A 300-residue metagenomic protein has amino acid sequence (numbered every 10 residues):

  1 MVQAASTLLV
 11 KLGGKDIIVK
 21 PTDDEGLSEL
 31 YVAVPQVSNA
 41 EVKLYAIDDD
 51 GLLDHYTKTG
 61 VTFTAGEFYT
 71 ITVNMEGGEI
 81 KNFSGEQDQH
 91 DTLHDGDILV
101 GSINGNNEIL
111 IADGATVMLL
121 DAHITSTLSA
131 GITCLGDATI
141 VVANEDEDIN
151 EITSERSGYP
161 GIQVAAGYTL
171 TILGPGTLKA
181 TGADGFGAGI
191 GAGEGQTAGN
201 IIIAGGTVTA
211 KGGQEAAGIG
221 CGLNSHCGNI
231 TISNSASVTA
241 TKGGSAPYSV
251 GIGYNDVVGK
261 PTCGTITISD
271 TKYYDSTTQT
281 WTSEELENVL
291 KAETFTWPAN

Functional and structural regions predicted by a protein language model:
V2-K11, D23-S38, V61-T62, M75-N300: A composition-driven surface/loop motif
L8-V10, L44, Y56-K58: Generic structural motif
S38-D50: A short, solvent-exposed beta-strand micro-motif common in secreted/extracellular proteins
G51-T62: Edge beta-strands of extracellular beta-sandwich domains
